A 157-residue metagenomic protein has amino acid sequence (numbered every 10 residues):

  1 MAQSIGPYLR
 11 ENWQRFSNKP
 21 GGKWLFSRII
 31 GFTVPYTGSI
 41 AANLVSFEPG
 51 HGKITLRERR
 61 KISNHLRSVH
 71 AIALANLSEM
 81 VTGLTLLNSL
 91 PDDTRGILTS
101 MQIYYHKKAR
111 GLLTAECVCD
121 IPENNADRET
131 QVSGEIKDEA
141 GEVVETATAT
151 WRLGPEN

Functional and structural regions predicted by a protein language model:
M1-K19, R110, D120-N157: HotDog/MaoC-like acyl-thioester-processing domains
M1-T55: Non-catalytic linker/capping segments at the edges of enzyme domains
G38, I97, L113-A115, T130 (+1 more regions): Hydrophobic core residues within well-ordered beta-strands of beta-rich domains
G38-L44, L98-Y105, Q131-V132: Short structured motifs
N43, Q102-Y104, E116-V118, E135 (+1 more regions): Residues located in well-ordered beta-strands
K53, S100, T146-T150: Well-ordered beta-strand positions in beta-sheet-rich domains
R57-V81: Hot-dog-fold acyl-thioester-processing enzymes
L84-D120: Hydrophobic beta-strand-centered segment that forms part of the acyl-chain substrate-binding groove
